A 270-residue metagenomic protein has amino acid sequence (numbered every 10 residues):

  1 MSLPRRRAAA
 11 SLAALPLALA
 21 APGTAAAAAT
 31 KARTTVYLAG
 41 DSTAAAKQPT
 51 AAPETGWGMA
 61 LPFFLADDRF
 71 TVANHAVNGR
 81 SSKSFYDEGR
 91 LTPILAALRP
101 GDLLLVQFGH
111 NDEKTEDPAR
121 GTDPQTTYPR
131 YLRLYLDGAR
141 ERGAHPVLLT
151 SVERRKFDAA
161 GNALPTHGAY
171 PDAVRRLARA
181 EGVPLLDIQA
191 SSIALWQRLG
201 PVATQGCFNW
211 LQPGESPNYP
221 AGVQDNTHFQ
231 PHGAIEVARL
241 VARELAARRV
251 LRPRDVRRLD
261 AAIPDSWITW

Functional and structural regions predicted by a protein language model:
M1-P16: N-terminal secretory signal peptides and thylakoid transit peptides that target proteins across membranes
A14, A25-A26: Cleavable N-terminal signal peptides
L19-A25: C-terminal segment of classical bacterial N-terminal signal peptides
A27-A76, L91-P100, L104: Serine-esterase "nucleophile elbow" of acetyl-processing enzymes
D41, H75-G79, R120-G121, F157: Short, basic, glycine/proline-bearing loop/turn elements
A46, S82-K83, K114, F157: Glycine/Thr-rich phosphate-binding loops of Rossmann-like dinucleotide-binding domains
S81-G89: Structural motif
R90-R258, D265-W270: Alpha-helical cap/lid subdomain in secreted, periplasmic, or secretory-pathway luminal O-acyl-processing enzymes
